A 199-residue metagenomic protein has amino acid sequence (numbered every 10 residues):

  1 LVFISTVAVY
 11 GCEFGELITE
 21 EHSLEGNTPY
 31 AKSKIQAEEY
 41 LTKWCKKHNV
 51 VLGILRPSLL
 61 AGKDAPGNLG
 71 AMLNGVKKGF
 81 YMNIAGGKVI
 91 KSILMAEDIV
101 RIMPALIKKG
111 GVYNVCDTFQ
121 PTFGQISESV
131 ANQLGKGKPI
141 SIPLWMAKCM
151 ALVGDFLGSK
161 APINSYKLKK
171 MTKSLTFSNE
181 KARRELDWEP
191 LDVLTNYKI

Functional and structural regions predicted by a protein language model:
L1-P29, C45: Conserved Rossmann-fold NAD(P)-dependent oxidoreductase catalytic core, especially the SDR/UDP-sugar
S33: Active-site helix of classical SDR
Q36, A65-A71, I84-I107, N114: Substrate-positioning beta->alpha
E38-K63: Conserved beta-loop-beta element that borders a ligand/cofactor-binding pocket
G62, I84-V89, Y113-P121, A131-G135 (+2 more regions): Glycine-rich Rossmann NAD(P)(H)-binding loop
A96-M103, V115, I126, A182 (+1 more regions): Non-catalytic, hydrophobic alpha-helical segments
L106-I163, I199: Mid/C-terminal beta-alpha module of Rossmann-like enzyme folds, strongest in SDR-family dehydrogenases/epimerases
P121, S129, G137, A161-I199: C-terminal amphipathic/interface module of NAD(P)-dependent oxidoreductases and related NAD-binding regulators
